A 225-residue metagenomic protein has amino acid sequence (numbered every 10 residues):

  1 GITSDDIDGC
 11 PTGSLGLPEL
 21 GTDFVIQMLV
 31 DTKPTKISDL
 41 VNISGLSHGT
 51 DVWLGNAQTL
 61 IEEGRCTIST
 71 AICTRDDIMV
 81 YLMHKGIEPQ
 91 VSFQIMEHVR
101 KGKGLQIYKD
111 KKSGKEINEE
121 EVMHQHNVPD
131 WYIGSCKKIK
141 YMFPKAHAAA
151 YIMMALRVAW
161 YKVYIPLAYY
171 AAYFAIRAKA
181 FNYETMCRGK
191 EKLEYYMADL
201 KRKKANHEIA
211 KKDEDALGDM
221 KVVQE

Functional and structural regions predicted by a protein language model:
G1-E225: Noncatalytic, beta-rich nucleic-acid-contacting surfaces in large DNA/RNA-processing enzymes
